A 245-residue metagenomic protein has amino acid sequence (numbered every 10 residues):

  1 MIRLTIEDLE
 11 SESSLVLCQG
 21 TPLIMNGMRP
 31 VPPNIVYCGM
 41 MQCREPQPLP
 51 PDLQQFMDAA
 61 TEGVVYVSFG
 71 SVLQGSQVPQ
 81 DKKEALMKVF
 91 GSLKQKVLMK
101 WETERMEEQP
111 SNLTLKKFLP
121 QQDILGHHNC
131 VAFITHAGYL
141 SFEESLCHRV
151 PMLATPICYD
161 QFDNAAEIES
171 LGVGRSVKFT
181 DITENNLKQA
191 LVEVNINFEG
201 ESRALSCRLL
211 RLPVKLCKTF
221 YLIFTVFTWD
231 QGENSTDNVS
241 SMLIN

Functional and structural regions predicted by a protein language model:
M1-N245: Catalytic core of nucleotide-sugar-dependent glycosyltransferases
